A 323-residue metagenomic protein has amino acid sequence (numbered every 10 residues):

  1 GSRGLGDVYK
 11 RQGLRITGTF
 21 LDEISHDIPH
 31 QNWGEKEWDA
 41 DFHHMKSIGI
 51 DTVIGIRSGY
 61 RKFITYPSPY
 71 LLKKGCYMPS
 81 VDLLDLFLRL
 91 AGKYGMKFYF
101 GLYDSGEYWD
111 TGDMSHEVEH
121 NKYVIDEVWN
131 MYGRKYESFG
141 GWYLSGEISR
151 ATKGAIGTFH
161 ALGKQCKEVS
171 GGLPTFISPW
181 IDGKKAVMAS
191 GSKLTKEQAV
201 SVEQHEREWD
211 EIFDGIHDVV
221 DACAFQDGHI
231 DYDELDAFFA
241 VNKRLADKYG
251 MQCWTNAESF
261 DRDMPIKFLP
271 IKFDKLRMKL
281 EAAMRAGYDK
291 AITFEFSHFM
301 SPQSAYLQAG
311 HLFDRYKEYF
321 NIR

Functional and structural regions predicted by a protein language model:
G1-Y9: Single conserved hydrophobic/aromatic residue that forms the stacking wall/gate of nucleotide- or nucleobase-binding
K10-R323: Glycan-processing catalytic domains of CAZymes
